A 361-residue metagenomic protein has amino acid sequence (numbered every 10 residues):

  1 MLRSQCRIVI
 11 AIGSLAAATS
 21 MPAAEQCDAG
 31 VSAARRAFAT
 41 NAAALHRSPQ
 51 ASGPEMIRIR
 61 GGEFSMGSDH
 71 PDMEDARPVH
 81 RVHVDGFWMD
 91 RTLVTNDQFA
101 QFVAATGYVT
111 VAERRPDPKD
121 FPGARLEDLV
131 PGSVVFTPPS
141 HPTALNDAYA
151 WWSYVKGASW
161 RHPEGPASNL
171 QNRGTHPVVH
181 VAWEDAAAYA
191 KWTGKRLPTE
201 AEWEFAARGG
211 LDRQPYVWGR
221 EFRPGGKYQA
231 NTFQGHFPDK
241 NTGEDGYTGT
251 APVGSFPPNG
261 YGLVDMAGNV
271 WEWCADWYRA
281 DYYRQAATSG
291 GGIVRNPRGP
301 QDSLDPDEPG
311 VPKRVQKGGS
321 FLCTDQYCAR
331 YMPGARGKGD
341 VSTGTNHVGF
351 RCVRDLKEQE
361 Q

Functional and structural regions predicted by a protein language model:
M1-V9: Bacterial N-terminal signal peptides that target proteins for export
V9-A18: Bacterial N-terminal signal peptides
A24-S52: N-terminal pre-domain segments of enzymes
Q26, V31, A39, R58-I59 (+6 more regions): Functional-site microenvironments in short loops/helix caps that host divalent-cation chemistry
F87, F102-V111, T193, E358: Short capping motifs at secondary-structure boundaries
T95: Acidic-aromatic/histidine active-site loop/patch
N346-E360: Short, structured beta-strand segments at or near domain termini in extracellular proteins/domains
